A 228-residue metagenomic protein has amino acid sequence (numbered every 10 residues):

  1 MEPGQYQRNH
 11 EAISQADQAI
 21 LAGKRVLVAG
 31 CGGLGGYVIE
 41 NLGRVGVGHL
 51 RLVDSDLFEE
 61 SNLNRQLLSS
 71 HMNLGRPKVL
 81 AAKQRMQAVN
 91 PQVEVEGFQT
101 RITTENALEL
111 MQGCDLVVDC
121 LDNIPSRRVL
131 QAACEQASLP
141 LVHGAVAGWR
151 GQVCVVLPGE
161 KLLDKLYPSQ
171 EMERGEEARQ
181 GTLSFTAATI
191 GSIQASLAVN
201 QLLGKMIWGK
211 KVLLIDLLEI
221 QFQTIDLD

Functional and structural regions predicted by a protein language model:
M1-L27, L166: N-terminal charged helix/coil linker that caps or initiates catalytic domains
E2, L110-L116, C120-D228: Glycine-rich phosphate/adenylate-binding loop
V28-G30, V53: Conserved N-terminal Rossmann-fold NAD(P)-binding element of oxidoreductases
L34-G35: Hydrophobic/small residue at the entry helix of a nucleotide-binding pocket
L42: Aromatic pocket-lining residues of Rossmann-like dinucleotide-binding sites
V47, L52-N90: Glycine-rich phosphate-binding loop and adjoining beta1-alpha1-beta2 segment of Rossmann-like nucleotide-binding folds
G75-L116, C120-R127: A structured beta-alpha segment of the ubiquitous adenosine-cofactor-binding alpha/beta core
